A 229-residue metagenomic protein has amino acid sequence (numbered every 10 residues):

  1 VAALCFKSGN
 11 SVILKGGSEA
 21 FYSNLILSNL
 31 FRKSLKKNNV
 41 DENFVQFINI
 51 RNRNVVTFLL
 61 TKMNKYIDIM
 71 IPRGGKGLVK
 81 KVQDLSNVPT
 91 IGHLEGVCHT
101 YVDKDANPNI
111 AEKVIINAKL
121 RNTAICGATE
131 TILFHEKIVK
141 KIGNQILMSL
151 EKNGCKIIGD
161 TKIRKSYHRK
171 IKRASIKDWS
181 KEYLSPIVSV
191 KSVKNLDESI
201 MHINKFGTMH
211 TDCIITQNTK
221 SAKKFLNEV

Functional and structural regions predicted by a protein language model:
V1-D105: Rossmann-like NAD(P) dinucleotide-binding subdomain of oxidoreductase/dehydrogenase enzymes
L4-S11, K37, V79-S185: ALDH superfamily catalytic-core signature
N29, K33-K37, T61, D84 (+6 more regions): Replace "anionic and nucleotidyl ligands
N49, G159-T161, K194: Short loop/edge segments at beta-strand edges and connector loops that shape dinucleotide/nucleotide cofactor-binding
D68, E130, D212: Conserved acidic residues
S175-V229: Conserved C-terminal structural/oligomerization subdomain of aldehyde/semialdehyde dehydrogenase
